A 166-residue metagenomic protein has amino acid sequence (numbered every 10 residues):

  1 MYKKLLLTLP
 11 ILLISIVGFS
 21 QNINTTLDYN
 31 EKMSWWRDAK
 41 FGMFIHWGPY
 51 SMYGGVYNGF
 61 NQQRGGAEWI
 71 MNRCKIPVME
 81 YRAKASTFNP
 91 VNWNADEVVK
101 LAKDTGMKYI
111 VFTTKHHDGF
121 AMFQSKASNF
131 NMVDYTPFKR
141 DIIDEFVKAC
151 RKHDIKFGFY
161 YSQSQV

Functional and structural regions predicted by a protein language model:
M1-N22: Bacterial Sec-dependent N-terminal signal peptides
Q21-V166: Mature catalytic domains of secreted/periplasmic carbohydrate-active enzymes
